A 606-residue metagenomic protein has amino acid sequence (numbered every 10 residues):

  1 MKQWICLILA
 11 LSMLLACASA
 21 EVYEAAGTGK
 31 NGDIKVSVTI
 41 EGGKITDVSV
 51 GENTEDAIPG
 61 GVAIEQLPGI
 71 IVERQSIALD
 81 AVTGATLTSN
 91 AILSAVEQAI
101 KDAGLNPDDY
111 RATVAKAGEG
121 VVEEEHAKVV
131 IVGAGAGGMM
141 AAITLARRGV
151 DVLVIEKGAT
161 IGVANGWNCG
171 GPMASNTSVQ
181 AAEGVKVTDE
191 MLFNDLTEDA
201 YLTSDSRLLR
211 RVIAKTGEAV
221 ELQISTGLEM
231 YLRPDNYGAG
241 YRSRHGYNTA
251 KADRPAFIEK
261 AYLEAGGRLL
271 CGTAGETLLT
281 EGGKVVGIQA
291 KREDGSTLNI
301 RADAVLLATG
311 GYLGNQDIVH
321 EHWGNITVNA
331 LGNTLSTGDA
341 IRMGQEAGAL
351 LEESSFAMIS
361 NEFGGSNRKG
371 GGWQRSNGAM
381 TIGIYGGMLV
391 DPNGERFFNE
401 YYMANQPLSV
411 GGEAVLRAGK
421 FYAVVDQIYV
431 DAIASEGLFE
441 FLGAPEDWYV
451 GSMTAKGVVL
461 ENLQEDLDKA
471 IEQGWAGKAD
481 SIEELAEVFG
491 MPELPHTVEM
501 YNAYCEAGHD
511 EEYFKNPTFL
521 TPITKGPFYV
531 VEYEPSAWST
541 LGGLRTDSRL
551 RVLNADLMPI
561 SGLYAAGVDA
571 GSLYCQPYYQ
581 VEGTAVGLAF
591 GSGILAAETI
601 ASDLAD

Functional and structural regions predicted by a protein language model:
E21-K116: Active-site- and interface-proximal helix/loop "cap" or "latch" segments in soluble metabolic and energy-transducing
G118-G137, L153: Beta1/beta-strand and adjacent pyrophosphate-binding region of the FAD-binding site in flavoprotein oxidoreductases
R147-W167: Glycine-rich FAD pyrophosphate-binding loop
T160-R268, A274, L389, R396 (+3 more regions): Conserved N-terminal/central alpha/beta ligand/cofactor-binding core
N248-D303, I341, A347: Helical element adjacent to the flavin cofactor pocket in flavoenzyme catalytic cores
T277, S481, P492-P577: A glycine-rich dinucleotide-binding beta-alpha-beta segment and adjacent secondary-structure elements that constitute
E293-S296, I300-N367, V586, L595: Glycine-rich loop(s) and the adjacent beta-strand/alpha-helix scaffold that form part
I341, L350-V488: An anion/pyrophosphate-binding glycine-rich loop and adjacent beta-alpha core in soluble alpha-beta enzymes
